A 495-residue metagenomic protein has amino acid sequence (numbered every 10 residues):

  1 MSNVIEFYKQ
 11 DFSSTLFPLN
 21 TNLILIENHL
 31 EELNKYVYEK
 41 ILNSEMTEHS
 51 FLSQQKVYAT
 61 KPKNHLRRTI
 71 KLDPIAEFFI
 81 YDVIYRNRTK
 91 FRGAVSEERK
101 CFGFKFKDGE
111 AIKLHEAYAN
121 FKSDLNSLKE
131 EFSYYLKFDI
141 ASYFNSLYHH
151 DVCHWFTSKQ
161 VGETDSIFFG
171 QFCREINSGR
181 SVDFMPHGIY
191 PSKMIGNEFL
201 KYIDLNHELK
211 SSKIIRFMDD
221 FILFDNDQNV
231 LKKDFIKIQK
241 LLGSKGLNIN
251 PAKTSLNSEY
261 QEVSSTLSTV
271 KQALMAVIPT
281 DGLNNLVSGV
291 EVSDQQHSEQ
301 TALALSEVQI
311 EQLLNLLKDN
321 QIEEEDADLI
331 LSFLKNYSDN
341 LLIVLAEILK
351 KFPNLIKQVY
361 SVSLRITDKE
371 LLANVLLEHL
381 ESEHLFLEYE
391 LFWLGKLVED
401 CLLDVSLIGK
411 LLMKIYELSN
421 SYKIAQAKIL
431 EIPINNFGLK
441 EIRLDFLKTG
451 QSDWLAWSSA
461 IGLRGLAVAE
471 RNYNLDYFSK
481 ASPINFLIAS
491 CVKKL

Functional and structural regions predicted by a protein language model:
M1-W155, Q160-E163, R174-I189: Conserved two-metal-ion catalytic palm core of "right-hand" nucleic acid polymerases, unifying RNA-dependent RNA
Y85-T89, L205, K240: Short, intrinsically disordered, mixed-charge
G93-E98, I214, N248-I249: Short, polar/charged, Gly/Pro-enriched helix-capping and turn/loop motifs at alpha-helix termini and inter-helix linkers
C101-G109, I222-N226, N257-Y260: Beta-rich nucleic-acid/ligand-interaction surfaces
I112-M218, I222-K232, K245, P279-L495: Conserved polymerase palm-domain catalytic core
G188, S192, K245-V277: Conserved catalytic core of two-metal-ion nucleotidyltransferases
D234-L242: Short amphipathic alpha-helices in soluble, non-transmembrane regions that often serve as interface/regulatory elements
